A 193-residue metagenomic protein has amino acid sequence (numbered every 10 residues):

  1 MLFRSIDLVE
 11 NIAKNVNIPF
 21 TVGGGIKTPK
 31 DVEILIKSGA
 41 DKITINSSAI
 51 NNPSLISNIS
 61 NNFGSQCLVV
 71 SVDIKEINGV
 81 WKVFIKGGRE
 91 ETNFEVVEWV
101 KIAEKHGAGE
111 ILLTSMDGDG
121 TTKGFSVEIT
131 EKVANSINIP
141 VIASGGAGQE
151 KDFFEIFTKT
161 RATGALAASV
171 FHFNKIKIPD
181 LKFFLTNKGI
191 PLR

Functional and structural regions predicted by a protein language model:
M1-L2: Short, small-residue-biased leader/transition segments that mark boundaries at the very start of proteins
I6, P29, N52-P53, N93-V97 (+3 more regions): Structural motif corresponding to alpha-helix initiation and N-cap regions
E10, E33-I36, S57, N61 (+3 more regions): Alpha-helical segments flanking ligand/cofactor-binding loops in enzyme cores
N15-V22, S65-V69, V80-G87, S136-S144: Short beta-strand/loop segments at the ligand-binding rim of alpha/beta enzyme cores
F20-T21, I26-G39, E128-A165: Catalytic cores of alpha/beta
G24, I45-S48, A168: Short beta->alpha connector loops at strand-helix junctions that form conserved, small/polar/Pro-enriched
A40-L113, D117-G118: Conserved anion-binding
L55-F63, F154-R193: C-terminal helical cap(s) of enzyme catalytic domains, especially alpha/beta-barrels
